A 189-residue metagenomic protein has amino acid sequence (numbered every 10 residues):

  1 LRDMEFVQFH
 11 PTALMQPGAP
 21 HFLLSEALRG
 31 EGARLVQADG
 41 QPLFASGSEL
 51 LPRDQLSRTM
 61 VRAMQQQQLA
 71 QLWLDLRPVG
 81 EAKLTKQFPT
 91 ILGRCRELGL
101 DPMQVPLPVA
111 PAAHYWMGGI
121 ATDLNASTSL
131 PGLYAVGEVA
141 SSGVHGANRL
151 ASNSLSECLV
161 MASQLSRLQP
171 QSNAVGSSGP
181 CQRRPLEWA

Functional and structural regions predicted by a protein language model:
L1-L107, L159, S166-P170, S177: An anion/pyrophosphate-binding glycine-rich loop and adjacent beta-alpha core in soluble alpha-beta enzymes
Q8, L76, P106, P111 (+3 more regions): Active-site proximal loops enriched in glycine and acidic residues that flank catalytic Cys/His/Asp and coordinate
V36-L50, Q55, T59-Q65, Y115-M117 (+2 more regions): Glycine- and aromatic-enriched mobile tails/lids
P89-L133: FAD/FMN-dependent oxidoreductases across multiple families
